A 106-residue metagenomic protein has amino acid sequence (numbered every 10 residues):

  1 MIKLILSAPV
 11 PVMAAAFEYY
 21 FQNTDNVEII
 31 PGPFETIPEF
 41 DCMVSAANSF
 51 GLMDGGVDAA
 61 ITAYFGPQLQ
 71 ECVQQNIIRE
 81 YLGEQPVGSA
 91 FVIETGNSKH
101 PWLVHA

Functional and structural regions predicted by a protein language model:
M1-A106: Macrodomain-like recognition of ADP-ribose-binding/processing modules
